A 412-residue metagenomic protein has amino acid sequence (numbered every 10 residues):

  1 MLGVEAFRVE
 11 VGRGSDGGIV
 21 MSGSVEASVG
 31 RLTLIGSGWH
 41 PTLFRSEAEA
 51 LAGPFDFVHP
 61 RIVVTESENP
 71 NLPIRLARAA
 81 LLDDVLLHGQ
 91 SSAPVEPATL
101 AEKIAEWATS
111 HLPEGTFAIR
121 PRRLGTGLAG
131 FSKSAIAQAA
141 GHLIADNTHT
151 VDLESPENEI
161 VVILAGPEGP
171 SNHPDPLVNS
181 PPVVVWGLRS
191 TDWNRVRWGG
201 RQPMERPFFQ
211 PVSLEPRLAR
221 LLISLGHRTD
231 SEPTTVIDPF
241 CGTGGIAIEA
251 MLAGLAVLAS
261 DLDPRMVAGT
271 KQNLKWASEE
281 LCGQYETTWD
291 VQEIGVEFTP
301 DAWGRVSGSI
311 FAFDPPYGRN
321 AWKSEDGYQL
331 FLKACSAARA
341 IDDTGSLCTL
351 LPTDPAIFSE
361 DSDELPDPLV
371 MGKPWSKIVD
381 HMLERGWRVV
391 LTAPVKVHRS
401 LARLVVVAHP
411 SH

Functional and structural regions predicted by a protein language model:
V4, R13-R75, G125-F131, A135 (+1 more regions): Class I S-adenosyl-L-methionine-dependent methyltransferase catalytic core
E66-H111: Conserved AdoMet
P113-T116, P233: Phosphate-coordination loops involved in phosphoryl transfer and adenosine-cofactor binding
R122: Active-site nucleophile-His-acid catalytic modules used for acyl/amide transfer and hydrolysis across diverse enzymes
F131-N147: A gly/proline- and charged-residue-enriched helix-loop-helix capping module
H149-E154, N158: Interaction modules related to DNA damage response and DNA replication/repair
